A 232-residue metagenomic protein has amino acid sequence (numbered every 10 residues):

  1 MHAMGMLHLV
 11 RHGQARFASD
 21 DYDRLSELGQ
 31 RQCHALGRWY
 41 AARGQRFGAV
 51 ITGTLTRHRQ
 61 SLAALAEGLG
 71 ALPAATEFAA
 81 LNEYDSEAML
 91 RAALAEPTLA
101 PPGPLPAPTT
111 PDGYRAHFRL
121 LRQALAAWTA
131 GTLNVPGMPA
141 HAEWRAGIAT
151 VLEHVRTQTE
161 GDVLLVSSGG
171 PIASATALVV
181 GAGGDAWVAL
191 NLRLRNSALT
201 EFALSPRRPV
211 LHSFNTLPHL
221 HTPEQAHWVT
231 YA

Functional and structural regions predicted by a protein language model:
M1-G5, N82-D112, A142, T157-D162 (+1 more regions): Acidic, low-complexity terminal tails and accessory targeting/binding regions of phosphate-metabolizing enzymes
G5-H8, G13-E67, A140-R145: Loop-to-helix element that buttresses phosphate recognition and phosphoryl-transfer chemistry
G13, G169, N215: Active-site metal-binding loops of divalent metal-dependent hydrolases
G13-F17, H117-N134: Short, basic/glycine-rich phosphate-binding loops at helix/coil junctions that contact nucleotide phosphates
G37-L120: Phosphate-coordination/substrate-recognition cap region in phosphate-metabolizing enzymes
R43-R46, V155-E160: Glycine-rich phosphate-binding loop signature in dinucleotide/nucleotide-binding domains
T129-R145: Surface-exposed cleft-lining segments at the edges of enzyme active sites
H154, S168: Conserved nucleotide-sugar donor-interacting segment of glycosyltransferase catalytic cores, predominantly GT-B
